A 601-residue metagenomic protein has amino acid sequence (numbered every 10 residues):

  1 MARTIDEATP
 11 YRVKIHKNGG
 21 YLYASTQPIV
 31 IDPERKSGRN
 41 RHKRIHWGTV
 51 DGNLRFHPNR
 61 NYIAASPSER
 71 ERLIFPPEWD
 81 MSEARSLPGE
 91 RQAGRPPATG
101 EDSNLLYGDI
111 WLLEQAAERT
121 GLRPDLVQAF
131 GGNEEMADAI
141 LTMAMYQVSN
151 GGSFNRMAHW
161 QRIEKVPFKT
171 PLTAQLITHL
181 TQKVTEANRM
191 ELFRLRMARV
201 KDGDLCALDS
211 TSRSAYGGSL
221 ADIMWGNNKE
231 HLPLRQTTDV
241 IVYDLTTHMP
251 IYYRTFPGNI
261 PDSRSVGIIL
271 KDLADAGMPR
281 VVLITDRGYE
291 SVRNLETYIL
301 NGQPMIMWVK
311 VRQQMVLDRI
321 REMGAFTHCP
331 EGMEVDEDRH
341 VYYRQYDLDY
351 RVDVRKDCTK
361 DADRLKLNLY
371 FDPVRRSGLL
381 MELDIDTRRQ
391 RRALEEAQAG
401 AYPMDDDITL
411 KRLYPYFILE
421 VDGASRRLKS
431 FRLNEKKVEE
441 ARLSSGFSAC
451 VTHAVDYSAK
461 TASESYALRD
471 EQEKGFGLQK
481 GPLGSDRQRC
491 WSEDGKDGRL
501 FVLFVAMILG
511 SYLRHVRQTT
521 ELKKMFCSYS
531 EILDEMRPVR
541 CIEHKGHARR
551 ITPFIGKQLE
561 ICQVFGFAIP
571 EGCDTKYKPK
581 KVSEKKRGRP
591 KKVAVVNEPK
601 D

Functional and structural regions predicted by a protein language model:
M1-G217, D222, D239-N259, G267 (+2 more regions): Dynamic "connector" segments at or just before major functional cores
A137, D204, P233-R235, E439-R442 (+3 more regions): Secondary-structure capping and boundary motifs in well-ordered enzyme cores
E164-T170, A187, L245-M249, L273-V281 (+4 more regions): Secondary-structure transition/capping motifs at alpha-helix termini and the adjoining loop/turn into the next element
L195, S263-V281: Short, basic/hydrophobic alpha-helical segments
R235, T255, P304-S465, D534-D601: An anionic, glycine-rich sequence signature occurring as long contiguous blocks
I284-R293, V311-Q314, D494-R499: Acidic, metal-coordinating catalytic cores used for nucleic-acid/nucleotide bond scission and strand-transfer chemistry
A462-R489: Short amphipathic alpha-helical "interface-anchor" segments enriched in bulky aromatics
S492-R514: Basic, amphipathic alpha-helical segments enriched in Lys/Arg and hydrophobic/aromatic residues
